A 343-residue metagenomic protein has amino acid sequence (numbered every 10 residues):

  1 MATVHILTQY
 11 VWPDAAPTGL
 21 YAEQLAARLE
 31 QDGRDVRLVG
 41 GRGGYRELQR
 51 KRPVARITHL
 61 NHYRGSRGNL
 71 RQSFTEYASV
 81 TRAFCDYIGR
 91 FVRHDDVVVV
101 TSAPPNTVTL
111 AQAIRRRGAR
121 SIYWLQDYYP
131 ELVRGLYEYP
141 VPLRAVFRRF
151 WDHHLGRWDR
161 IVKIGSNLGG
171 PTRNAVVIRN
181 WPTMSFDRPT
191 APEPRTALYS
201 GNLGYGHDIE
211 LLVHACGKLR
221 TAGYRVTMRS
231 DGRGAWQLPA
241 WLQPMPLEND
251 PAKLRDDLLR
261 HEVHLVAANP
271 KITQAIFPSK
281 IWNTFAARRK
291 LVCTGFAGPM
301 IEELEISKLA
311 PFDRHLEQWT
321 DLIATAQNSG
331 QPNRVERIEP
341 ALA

Functional and structural regions predicted by a protein language model:
M1-K51, R160, H214-G223: N-terminal subdomain of nucleotide-sugar transferases
R42, I164-N167, I178-W181: Carbohydrate-associated surface elements
S79-F84, G89, V97-R117, Y123-Q126 (+1 more regions): An aromatic- and histidine-rich active-site surface loop
N106-T109, A113-R116, Y129, V141-I161: Membrane-proximal helix-turn-helix segments that form the acceptor-binding/catalytic region of lipid-linked
V176-R195, D208, G330: Acidic anion/phosphate-binding donor-loop and adjacent secondary structure in glycosyltransferase catalytic cores
P189-H207, V213-C216, T227: Conserved donor-binding/catalytic core segment of Leloir-type glycosyltransferases
H207, D250-D256, H264-F285, V292-E303: Nucleotide-sugar-dependent
S230-L258: Nucleotide-activated donor-binding/catalytic signature segment of Leloir-type glycosyltransferases, i.e., the conserved
